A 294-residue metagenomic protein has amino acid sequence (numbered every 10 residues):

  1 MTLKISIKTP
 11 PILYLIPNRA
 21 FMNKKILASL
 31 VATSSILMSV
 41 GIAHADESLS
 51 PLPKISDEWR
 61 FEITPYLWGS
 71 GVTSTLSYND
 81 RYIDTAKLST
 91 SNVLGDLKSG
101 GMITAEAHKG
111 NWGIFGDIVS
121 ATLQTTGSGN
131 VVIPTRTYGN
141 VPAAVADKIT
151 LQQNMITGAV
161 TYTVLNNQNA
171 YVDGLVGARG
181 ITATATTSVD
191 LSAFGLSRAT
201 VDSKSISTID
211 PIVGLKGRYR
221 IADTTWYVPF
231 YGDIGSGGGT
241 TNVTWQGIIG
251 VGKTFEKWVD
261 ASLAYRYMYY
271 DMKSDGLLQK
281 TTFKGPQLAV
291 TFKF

Functional and structural regions predicted by a protein language model:
M1-D57: Cleavable N-terminal export/targeting peptides
H44-D117, K293: Short glycine/proline- and aromatic-enriched beta-strand/turn motifs that initiate or cap beta-hairpins
E62-Y66, F115-V119, D173-R179, P229-D233 (+1 more regions): Transmembrane beta-strands of outer-membrane beta-barrel proteins
I63-P65, I103-K109, G158-Y162, V176-A178 (+4 more regions): Residues on the lipid-exposed face of transmembrane beta-strands in outer-membrane beta-barrel proteins
V72-K98, S120-N154, I181-T208, G237-G239 (+1 more regions): Extracellular/periplasm-exposed beta-strand and loop segments of Gram-negative cell-envelope proteins, dominated by
N111-I114, Q168-N169, D223-V228, W258-A261: Repeated loop/turn-to-beta-strand initiation elements of outer-membrane beta-barrel proteins
Q168, I209, D233-W245: Solvent-exposed loop/turn segments connecting transmembrane beta-strands in outer-membrane beta-barrel proteins
R198-I234: Detector for outer-membrane/organellar transmembrane beta-barrel domains, recognizing the amphipathic beta-strand
